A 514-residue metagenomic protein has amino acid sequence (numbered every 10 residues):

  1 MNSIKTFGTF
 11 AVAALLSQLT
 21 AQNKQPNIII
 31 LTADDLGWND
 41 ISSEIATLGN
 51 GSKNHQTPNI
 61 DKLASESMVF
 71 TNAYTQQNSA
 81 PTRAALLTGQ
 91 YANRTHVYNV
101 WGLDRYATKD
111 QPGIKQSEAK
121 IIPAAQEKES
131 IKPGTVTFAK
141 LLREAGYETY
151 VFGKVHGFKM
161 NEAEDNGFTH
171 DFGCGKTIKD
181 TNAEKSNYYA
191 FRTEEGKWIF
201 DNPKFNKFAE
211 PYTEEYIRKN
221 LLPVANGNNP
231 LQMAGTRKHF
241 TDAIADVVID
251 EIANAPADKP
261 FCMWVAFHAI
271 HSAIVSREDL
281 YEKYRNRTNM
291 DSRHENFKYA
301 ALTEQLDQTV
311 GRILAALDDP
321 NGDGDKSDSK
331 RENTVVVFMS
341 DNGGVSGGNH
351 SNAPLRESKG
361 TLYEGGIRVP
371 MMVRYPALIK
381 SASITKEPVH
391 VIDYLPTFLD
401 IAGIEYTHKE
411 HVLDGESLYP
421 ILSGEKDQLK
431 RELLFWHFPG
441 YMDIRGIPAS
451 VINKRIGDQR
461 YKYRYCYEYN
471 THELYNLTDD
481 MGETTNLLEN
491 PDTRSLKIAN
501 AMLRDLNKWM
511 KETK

Functional and structural regions predicted by a protein language model:
Q22-M68, T485-T493: Active-site-proximal N-terminal segment of extracellular/periplasmic enzymes that hydrolyze or transfer
I28, D34, L142, K154 (+5 more regions): A short aromatic-rich beta-strand->coil structural motif
I45-A84, G89-R94, E148-Y150, T169-G175 (+2 more regions): Short, structured active-site-proximal loop/turn typified by the sulfatase FGly-forming signature C/S-X-P-X-R
N50-T57, Y74-N78, E127-V136, A234-H239 (+8 more regions): A short beta-strand-to-alpha-helix junction
G102-E148, V155-F261, F267-A269, A273-S276 (+3 more regions): Formylglycine-dependent
A163-F168, S272-D279, Q308, A315-L378 (+1 more regions): Histidine-centered active-site microenvironments of extracellular/periplasmic hydrolases and transferases
G175-K179, G344-E364, I379-S383, E387 (+3 more regions): C-terminal cap/loop subdomain of S1 sulfatases and analogous C-terminal strand-loop tails that border
A243-A255, Y284-T334: A long, amphipathic alpha-helix that forms part of the scaffold/cap immediately adjacent to metal-dependent active
